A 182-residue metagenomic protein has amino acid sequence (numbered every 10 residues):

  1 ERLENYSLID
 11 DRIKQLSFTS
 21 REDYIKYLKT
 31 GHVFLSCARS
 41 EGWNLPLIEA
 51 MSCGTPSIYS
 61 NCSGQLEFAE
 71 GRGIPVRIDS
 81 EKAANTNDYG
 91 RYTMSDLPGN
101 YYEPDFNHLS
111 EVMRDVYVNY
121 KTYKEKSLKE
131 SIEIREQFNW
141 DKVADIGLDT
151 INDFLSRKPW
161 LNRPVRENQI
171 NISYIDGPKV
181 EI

Functional and structural regions predicted by a protein language model:
E1-I25: Nucleotide-activated donor-binding/catalytic signature segment of Leloir-type glycosyltransferases, i.e., the conserved
K26-G31: Short alpha-helical donor nucleotide-sugar binding micro-motif in glycosyltransferases
R39: Aromatic "clamp/platform" in nucleotide-sugar-dependent glycosyltransferases that forms part of the donor/acceptor
N44-E49, S57, G64, F68: A short, glycine- and acidic-residue-rich donor-binding loop in the catalytic cores of nucleotide-sugar-dependent
P56-Y59, I74-R77: Short hydrophobic beta-strand element within catalytic cores of glycosyltransferases and related nucleotide-activated
N100-E111, V118-D149: A charged, aromatic-enriched C-terminal amphipathic alpha-helix characteristic of glycosyltransferases across folds
R114-D115, N119, W140-P178: C-terminal alpha-helical cap of glycosyltransferases
